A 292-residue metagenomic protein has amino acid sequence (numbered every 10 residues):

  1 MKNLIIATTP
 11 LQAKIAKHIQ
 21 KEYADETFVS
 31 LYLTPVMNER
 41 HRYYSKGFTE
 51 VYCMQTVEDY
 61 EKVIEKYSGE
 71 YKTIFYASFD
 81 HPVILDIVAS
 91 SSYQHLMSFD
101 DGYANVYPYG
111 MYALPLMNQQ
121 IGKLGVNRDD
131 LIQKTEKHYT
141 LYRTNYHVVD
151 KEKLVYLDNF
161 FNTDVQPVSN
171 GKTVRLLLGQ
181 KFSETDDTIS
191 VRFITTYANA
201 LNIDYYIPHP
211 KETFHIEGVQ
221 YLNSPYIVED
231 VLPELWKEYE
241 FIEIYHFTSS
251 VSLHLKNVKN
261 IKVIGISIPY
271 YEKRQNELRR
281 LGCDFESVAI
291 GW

Functional and structural regions predicted by a protein language model:
M1-N3, E70, P167-L176: A short, charged/proline- and glycine-enriched loop that marks the coil->beta-strand transition at the N-terminal
I5-G125, V251-L253: Active-site and donor-binding regions of nucleotide-sugar-utilizing enzymes
I5-I6, F28-T34, T73-A77, L96-S98 (+5 more regions): Short, hydrophobic beta-strand segments that form beta-sheet elements in well-ordered domains
K17, V57-K62, P82-D86, D186-L201 (+1 more regions): Well-ordered, non-membrane alpha-helical segments in soluble/globular domains
T56-I64, P210-V258, L278: Donor nucleotide-activated moiety binding/catalytic core segment of transferases that use nucleotide-activated donors
F99-G102, V106-V174: A nucleotide-sugar donor-handling region in carbohydrate enzymes
G171-E212: Conserved catalytic-core segment of nucleotide-activated headgroup transferases in glycan assembly
V251-W292: Catalytic binding pocket for nucleotide-activated donors in carbohydrate/polymer assembly enzymes
